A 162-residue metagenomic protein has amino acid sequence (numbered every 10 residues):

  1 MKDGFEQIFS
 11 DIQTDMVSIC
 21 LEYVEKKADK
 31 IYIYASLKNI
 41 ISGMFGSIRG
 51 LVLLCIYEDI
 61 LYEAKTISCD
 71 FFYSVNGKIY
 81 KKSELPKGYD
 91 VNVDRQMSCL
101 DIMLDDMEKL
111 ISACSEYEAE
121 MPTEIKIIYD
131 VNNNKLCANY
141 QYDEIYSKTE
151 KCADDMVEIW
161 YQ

Functional and structural regions predicted by a protein language model:
K2-V75, D90-M97, D101-E120, E124 (+2 more regions): Long compositionally biased, domain-poor regions of proteins
L61-N76, S147-Y161: Short, surface-exposed, charge-dense and proline/glycine-enriched linear segments
K78, K82-E84, G88: Cytosolic terminal low-complexity segments enriched in Ser/Thr and acidic residues
T123-Q162: Acidic, proline/glycine-rich low-complexity IDRs
